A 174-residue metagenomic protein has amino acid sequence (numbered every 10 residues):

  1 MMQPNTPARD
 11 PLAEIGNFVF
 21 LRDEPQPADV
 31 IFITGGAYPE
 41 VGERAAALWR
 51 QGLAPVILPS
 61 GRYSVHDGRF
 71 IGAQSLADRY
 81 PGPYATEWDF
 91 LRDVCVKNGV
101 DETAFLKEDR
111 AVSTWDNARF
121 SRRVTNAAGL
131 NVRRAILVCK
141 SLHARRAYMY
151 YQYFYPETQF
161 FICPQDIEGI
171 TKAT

Functional and structural regions predicted by a protein language model:
M1-T174: A structural signal for short, hydrophobic/glycine-enriched beta-strand patches
